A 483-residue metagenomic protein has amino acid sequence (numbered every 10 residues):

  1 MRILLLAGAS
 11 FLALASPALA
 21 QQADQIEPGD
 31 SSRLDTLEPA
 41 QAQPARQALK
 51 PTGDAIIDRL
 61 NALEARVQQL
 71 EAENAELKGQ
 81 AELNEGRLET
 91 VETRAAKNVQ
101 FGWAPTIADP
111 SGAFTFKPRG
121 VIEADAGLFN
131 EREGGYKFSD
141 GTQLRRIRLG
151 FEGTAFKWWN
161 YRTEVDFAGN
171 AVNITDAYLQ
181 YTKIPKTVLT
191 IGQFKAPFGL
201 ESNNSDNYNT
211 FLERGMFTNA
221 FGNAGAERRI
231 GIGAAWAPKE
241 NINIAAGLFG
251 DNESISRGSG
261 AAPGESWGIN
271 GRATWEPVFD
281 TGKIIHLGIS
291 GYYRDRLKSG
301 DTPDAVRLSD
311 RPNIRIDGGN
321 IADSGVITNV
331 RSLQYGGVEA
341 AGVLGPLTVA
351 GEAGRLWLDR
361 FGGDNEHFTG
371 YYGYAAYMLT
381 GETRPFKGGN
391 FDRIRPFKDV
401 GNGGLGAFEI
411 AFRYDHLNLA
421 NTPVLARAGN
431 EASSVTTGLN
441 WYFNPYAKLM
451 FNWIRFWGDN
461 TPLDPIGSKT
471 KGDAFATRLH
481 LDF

Functional and structural regions predicted by a protein language model:
M1-L19: Gram-negative bacterial Sec-dependent N-terminal signal peptides
L19-E123, N241, L379, T383-P396 (+2 more regions): N-terminal periplasmic/intermembrane-space "pro-region" immediately following the signal or transit peptide
T52, L63, Q80, E85 (+11 more regions): Residue-level detection of beta-strand scaffold positions
E64, E71-E73, E123, E164 (+4 more regions): Acidic-residue sensor for enzyme active/binding pockets
N98-V99, G225-A226, R331-S332: A short catalytic or substrate-binding loop motif that flags glycine-/basic-rich loops and adjacent residues that bind
W103-L297, F368-N402, A407-T422: Outer membrane beta-barrel
D301-F483: Outer-membrane beta-barrel pore domains
